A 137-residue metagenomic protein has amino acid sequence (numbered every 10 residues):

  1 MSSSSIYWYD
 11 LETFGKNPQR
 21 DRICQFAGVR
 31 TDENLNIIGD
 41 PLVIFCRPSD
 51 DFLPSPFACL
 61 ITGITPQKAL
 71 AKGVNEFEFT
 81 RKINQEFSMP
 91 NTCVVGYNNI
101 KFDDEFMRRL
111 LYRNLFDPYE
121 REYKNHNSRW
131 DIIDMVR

Functional and structural regions predicted by a protein language model:
M1-R108, E120: Conserved non-catalytic scaffold segment of RNase H-like nuclease domains
L60, Y112, R137: Short polybasic/polar patches that bind polyanions
M89, R113-D117, M135: General structural signal for alpha-helix termini and helix-helix connectors
T92, Y123-S128: Residue-level recognition of the N-termini of beta-strands and the immediately preceding loop/turn
R109-N125: A short alpha->loop->secondary-structure connector
H126-R137: Short alpha-helix plus adjacent loop in nuclease-associated cores
